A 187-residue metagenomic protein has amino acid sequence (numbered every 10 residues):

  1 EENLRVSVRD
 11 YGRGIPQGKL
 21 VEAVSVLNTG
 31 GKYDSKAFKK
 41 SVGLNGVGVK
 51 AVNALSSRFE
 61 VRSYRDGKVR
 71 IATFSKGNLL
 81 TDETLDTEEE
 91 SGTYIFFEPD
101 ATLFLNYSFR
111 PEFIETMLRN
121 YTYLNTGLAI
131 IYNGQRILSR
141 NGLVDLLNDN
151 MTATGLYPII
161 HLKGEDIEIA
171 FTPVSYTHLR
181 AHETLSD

Functional and structural regions predicted by a protein language model:
E1: N-terminal, positively charged regions that mediate nucleic acid binding
L4-G14, G18-K19, G30-A153: GHKL-type ATPase core
V21-S25: ATPase catalytic-site recognition across NTP-hydrolyzing enzymes
G134, E165-D166: Intrinsic-disorder/low-complexity loop/linker signature
Y157-P158: Conserved, well-structured core domains of diverse proteins
H161-K163: A short catalytic or substrate-binding loop motif that flags glycine-/basic-rich loops and adjacent residues that bind
I167-Y176: Short beta-strand elements
H178-A181, L185-D187: Single conserved hydrophobic/aromatic residue that forms the stacking wall/gate of nucleotide- or nucleobase-binding
